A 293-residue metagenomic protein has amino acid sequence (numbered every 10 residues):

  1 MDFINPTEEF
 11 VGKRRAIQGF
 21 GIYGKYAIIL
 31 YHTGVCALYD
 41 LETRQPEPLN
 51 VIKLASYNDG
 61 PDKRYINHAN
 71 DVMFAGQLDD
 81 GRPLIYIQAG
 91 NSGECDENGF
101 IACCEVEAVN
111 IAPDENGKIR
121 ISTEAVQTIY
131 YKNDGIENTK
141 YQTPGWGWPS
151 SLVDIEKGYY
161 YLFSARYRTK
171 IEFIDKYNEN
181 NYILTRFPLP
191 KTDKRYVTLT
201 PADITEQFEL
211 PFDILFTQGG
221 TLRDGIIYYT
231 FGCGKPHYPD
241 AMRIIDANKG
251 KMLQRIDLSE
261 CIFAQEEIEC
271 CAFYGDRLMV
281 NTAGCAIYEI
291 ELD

Functional and structural regions predicted by a protein language model:
F3-F10, E47-I66, P113-G147, L189-I214 (+1 more regions): Surface-exposed loop and turn segments in beta-propeller and other repeat-based domains that flank or scaffold
T7-V35, Q218, Y228: Beta-strand-rich domains and repeat architectures in extracellular enzymes and scaffolds, especially beta-propellers
E8, R44-G93: Blade-loop segments of beta-propeller domains
K13-Y23, Y65-P83, Y141-Y160, D213-R223 (+1 more regions): Structural signature of eukaryotic scaffold interfaces centered on beta-propeller domains
G24, L30-H32, Y86-N91, L162-R166 (+2 more regions): Recurrent small/Gly-Pro-centered beta-turn motifs in extracellular repeat architectures
T33-D40, R82-P83, G93-I111, R168-P188 (+2 more regions): Structural motif
D203-N248: Loop/turn-rich, solvent-exposed surfaces of beta-rich toroidal or solenoidal domains
E267-D293: Blade-level signature of beta-propeller repeat domains, shared across WD40, Kelch, NHL, RCC1 and BNR/Asp-box propellers
